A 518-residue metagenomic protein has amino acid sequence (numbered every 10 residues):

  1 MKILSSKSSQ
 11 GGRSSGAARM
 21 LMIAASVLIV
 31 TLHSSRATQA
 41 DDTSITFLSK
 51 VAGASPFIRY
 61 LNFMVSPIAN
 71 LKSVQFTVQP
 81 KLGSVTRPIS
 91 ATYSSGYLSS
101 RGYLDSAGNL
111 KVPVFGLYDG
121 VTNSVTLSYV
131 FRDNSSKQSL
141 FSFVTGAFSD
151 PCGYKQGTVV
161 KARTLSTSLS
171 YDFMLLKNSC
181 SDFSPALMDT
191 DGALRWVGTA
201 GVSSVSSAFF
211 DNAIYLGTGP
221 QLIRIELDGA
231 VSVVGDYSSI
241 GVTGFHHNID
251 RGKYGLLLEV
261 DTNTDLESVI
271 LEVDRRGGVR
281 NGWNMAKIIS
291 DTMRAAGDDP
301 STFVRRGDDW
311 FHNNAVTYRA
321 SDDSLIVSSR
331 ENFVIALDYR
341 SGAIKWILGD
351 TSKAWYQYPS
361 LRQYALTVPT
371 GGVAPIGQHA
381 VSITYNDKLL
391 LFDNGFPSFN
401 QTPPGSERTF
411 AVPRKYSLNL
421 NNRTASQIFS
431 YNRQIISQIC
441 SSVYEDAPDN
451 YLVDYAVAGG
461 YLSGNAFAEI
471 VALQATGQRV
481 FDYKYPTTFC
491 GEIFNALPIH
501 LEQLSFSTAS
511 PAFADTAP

Functional and structural regions predicted by a protein language model:
M1-G16: N-terminal secretory signal peptides that target proteins for export/translocation
G16-A18, A213: N-terminal leader/targeting segments
M20-T31: Bacterial N-terminal signal peptides
S34-Q39: Sec/Tat signal peptide C-region and signal peptidase I cleavage site
D41-G83, T92-Y97, Y103-K111, Y118-P518: Histidine-/acidic-rich catalytic cores in large beta-rich domains
